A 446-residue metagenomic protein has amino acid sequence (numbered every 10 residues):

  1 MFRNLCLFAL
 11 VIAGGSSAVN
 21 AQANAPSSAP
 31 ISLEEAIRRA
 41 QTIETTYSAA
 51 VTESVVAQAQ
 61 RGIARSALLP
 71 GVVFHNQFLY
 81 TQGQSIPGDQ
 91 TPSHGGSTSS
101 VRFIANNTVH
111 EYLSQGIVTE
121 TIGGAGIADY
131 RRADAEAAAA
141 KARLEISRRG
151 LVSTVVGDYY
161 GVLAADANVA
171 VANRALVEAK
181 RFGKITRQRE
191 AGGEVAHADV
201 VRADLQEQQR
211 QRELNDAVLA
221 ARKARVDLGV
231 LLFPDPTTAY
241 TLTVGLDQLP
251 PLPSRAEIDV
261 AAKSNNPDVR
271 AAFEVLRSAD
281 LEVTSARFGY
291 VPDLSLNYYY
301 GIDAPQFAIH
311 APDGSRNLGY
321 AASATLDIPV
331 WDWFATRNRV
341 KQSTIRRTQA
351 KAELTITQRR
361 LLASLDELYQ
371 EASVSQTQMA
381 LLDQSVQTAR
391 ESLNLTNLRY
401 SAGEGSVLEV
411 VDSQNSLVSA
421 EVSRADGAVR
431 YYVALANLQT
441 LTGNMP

Functional and structural regions predicted by a protein language model:
C6-G15: Bacterial N-terminal signal peptides
A21-Q77, G83-S85, Y112, P236 (+5 more regions): Bacterial Sec-pathway N-terminal export signals of envelope proteins
A23-A29, H75-I122, T241-R255, D280 (+4 more regions): Small/polar, glycine/serine/threonine/aspartate-rich low-complexity segments that form flexible
I37-Q41, S93-V101, V195, D199 (+3 more regions): Amphipathic alpha-helical coiled-coil scaffold segments and their short linker/junction regions
R38-S48, V55-G71, Q115-R132, A142-R149 (+7 more regions): A glycine-/polar-enriched beta->alpha junction
S66, Q209-P236, V386-N444: Short segments within alpha-helical structural elements
G150-K263, E371, S375, S416-L417 (+2 more regions): Periplasmic alpha-helical coiled-coil/stalk elements that build and connect Gram-negative outer-membrane
